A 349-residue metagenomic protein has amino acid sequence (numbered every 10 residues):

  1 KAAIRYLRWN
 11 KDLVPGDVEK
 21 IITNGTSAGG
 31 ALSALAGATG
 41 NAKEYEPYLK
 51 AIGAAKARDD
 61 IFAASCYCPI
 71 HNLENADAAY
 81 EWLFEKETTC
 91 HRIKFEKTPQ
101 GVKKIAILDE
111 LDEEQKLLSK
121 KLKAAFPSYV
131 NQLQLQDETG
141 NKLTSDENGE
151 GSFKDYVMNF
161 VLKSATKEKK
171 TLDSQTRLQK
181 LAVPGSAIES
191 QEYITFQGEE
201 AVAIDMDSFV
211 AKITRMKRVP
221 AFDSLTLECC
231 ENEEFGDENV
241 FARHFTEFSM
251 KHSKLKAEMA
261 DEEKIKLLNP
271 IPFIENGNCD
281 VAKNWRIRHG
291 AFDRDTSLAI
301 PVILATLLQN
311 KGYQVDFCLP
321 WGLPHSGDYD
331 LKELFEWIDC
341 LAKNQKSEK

Functional and structural regions predicted by a protein language model:
K1, T39, G322-P324: Cap/lid segment of the alpha/beta-hydrolase catalytic domain
K1-L13, D330, E336: Alpha/beta-hydrolase active-site loop
K1-R5, A31-L35, D59, K120 (+2 more regions): A structural signal for well-ordered alpha-helical segments within the folded catalytic domains of diverse enzymes
Y6, N10, F126, L308: Aromatic/pi-system hotspot detector in well-structured domains
R8-E87, I265: Primarily recognizes the serine-hydrolase "nucleophile elbow" in alpha/beta-hydrolase and SGNH/GDSL folds
K11-D17, I52-R58, F273-D280, K343-K349: Surface-exposed acidic, glycine-flexible loop patches that form ligand/cofactor-binding and adhesion interfaces
Y67-H71, N75-K212: Non-catalytic, alpha-helical, charged scaffold/linker segments that couple or flank catalytic or architectural cores
L162-K346: C-terminal subdomain of alpha/beta-hydrolase-fold enzymes, centered on the catalytic histidine and its supporting
